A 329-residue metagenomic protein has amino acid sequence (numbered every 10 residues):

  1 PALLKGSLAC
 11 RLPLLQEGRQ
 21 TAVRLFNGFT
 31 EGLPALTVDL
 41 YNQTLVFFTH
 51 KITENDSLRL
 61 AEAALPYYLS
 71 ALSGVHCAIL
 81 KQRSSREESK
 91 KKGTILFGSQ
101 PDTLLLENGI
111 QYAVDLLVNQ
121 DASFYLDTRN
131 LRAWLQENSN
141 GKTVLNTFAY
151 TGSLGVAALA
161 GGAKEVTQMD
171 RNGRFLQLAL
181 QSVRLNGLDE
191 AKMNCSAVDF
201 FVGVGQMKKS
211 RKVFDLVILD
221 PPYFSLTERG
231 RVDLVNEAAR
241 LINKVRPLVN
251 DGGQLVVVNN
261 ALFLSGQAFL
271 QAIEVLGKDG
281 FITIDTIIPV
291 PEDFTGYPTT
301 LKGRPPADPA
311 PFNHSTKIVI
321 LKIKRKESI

Functional and structural regions predicted by a protein language model:
P1-N42: Non-catalytic accessory regions of SAM-dependent methyltransferases
F26, E31-D39, N55-Y125, A133: Non-catalytic substrate-recognition/targeting regions of SAM-dependent transferases
G141-Y150: Conserved class I S-adenosyl-L-methionine
T151-A163: Conserved SAM-binding loop of SAM-dependent methyltransferases across substrates and taxa, primarily the Class I
E165-D170: Conserved SAM-binding motif I beta-strand of class I
R174-I218: S-adenosyl-L-methionine
F200-K278, P311: S-adenosylmethionine
Q254-I329: C-terminal catalytic and target-recognition region of SAM-dependent MTase-like enzymes, primarily methyltransferases
